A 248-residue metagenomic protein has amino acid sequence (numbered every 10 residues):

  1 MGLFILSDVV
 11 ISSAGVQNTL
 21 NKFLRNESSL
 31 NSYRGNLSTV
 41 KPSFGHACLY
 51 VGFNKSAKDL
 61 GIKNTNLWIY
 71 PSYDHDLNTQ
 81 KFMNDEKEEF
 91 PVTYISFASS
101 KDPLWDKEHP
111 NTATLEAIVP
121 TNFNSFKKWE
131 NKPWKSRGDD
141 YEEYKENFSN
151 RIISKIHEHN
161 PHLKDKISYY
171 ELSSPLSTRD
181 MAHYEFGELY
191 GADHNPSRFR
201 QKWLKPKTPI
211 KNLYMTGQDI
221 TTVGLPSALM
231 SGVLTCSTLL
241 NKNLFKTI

Functional and structural regions predicted by a protein language model:
M1-E108: Mid-domain catalytic core of redox enzymes that form a hydrophobic substrate pocket/lid adjacent to a catalytic redox
I11, V51, A117, I156 (+3 more regions): Hydrophobic, well-ordered secondary-structure elements that form the walls of internal hydrophobic environments
N18-K22, H109-N150: Conserved FAD/dinucleotide-binding core of flavoprotein oxidoreductases
F44, K145-I153, C236: Short, hydrophobic/amphipathic alpha-helical packing segments that form internal helix faces or helix-helix interfaces
F90, Y94, I153-S154, E158-T222: A glycine-rich dinucleotide-binding beta-alpha-beta segment and adjacent secondary-structure elements that constitute
W105-N111, W203-T208: Short glycine/proline-enriched loop/turn "hinge" motifs that connect secondary-structure elements and lie
Q218-L240: A conserved FAD-binding loop/helix module that cradles the flavin
N241-I248: Active-site-proximal substrate-binding core of FAD-dependent oxidoreductases
